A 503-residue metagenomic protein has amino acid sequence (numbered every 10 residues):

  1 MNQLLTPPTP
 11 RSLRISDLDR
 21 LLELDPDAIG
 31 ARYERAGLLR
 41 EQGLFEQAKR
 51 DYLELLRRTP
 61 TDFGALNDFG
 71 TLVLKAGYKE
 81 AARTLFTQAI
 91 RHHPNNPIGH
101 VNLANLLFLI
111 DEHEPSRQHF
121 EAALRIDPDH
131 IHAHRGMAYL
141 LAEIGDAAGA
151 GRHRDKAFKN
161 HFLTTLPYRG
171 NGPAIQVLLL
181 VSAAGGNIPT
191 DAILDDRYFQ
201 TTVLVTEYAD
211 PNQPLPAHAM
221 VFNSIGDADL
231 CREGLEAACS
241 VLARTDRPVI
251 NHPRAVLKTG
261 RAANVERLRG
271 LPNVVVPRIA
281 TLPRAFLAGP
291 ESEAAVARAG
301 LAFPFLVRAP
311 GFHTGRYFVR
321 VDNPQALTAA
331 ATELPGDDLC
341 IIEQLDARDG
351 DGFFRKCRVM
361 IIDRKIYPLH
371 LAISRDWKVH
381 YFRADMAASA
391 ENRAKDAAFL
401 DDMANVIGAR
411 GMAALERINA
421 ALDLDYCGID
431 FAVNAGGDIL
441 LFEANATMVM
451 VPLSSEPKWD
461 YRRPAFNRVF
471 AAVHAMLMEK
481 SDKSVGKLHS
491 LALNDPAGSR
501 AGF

Functional and structural regions predicted by a protein language model:
L166-P173, V181-A288: Conserved N-proximal alpha/beta basic substrate-recognition cap immediately N-terminal to, or forming the N-lobe
L268-P272, R278, A295-Y317, G336-D351: ATP-grasp fold ATP-binding core
F318-A414, I418: Phosphate-binding site of ATP-dependent enzymes
A420-L424, V433-F503: C-terminal active-site "lid" helix and adjoining low-complexity regulatory extension at the edge of ATP-using catalytic
